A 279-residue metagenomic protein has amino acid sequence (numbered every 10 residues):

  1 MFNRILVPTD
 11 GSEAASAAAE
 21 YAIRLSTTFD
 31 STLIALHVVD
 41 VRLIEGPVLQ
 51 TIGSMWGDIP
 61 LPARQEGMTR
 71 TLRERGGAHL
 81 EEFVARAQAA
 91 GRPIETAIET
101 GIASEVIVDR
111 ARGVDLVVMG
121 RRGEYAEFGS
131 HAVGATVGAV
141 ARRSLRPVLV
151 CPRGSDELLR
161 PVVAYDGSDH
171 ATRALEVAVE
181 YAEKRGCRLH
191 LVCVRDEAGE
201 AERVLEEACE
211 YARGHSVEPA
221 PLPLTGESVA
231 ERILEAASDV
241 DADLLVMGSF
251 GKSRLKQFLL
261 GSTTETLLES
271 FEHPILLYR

Functional and structural regions predicted by a protein language model:
M1, A14, D40-L43, M68-V117 (+3 more regions): Structural beta-alpha unit
M1-P62, A90-R92, R143, D156-L224 (+1 more regions): Small/aliphatic-rich secondary-structure junction motif
A18, A22, F83, I107 (+4 more regions): Aromatic/hydrophobic pocket-lining residues that form π-stacking "cages" and hydrophobic walls in ligand
A18, H79, A103, V133 (+4 more regions): Residue-level preference for nonpolar/small residues embedded in alpha-helices
Y21, T27, T96, I102-S155 (+1 more regions): Gly/Ser-rich helix-loop-strand patches that form or flank binding pockets for ribonucleotide-derived cofactors
L36, A97-G101, C151, V192-V194 (+2 more regions): Conserved beta-strand termini and adjacent loop/short-helix elements that scaffold enzyme active sites in alpha/beta
